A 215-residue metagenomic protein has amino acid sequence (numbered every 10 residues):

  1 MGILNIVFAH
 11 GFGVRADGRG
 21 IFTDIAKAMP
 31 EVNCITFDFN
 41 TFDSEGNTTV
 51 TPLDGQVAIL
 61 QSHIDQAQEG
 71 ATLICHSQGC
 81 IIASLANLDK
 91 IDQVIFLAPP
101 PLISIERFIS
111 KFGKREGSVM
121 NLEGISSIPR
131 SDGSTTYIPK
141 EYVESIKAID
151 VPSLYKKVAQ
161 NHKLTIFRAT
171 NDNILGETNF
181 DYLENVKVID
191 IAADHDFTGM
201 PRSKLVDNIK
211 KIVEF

Functional and structural regions predicted by a protein language model:
G2-D43: Short, surface-exposed "cap/lid" segments of acyl-processing enzymes
N5, G70-T72, Q93: Structural motif
F8-F12, I74, L97, F167: Short hydrophobic segments within beta-strands
I21, T48-Q66: Alpha/beta-hydrolase active-site loop
M29, A86-N87: Aromatic pocket-lining residues of Rossmann-like dinucleotide-binding sites
D43-T48, T198-G199: A short acidic, helix-capping loop that chelates divalent metal ions and anchors anionic groups
I74-A83: Gly/Ala-rich beta-loop-alpha elbow adjacent to hydrolase catalytic centers
K90-F215: The alpha/beta-hydrolase serine catalytic core
